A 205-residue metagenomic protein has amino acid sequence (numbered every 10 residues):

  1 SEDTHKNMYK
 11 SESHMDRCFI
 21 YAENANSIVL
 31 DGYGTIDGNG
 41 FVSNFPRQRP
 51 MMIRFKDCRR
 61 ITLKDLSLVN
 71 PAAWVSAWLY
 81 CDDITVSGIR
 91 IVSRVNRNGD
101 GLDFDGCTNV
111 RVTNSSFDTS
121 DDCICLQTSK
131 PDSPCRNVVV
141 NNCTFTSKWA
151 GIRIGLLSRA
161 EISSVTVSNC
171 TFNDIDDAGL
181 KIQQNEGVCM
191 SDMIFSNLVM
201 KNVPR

Functional and structural regions predicted by a protein language model:
S1-R205: Extracellular/periplasmic carbohydrate-active domains that bind, remodel, or depolymerize complex polysaccharides
